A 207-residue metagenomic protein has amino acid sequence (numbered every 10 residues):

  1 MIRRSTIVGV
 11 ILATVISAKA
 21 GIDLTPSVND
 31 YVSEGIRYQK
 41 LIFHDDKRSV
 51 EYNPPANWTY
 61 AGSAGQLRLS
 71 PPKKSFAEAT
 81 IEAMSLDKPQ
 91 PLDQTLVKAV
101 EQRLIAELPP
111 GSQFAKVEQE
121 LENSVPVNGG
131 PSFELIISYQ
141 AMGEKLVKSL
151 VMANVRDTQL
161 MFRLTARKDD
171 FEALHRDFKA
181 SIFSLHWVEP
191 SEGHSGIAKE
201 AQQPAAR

Functional and structural regions predicted by a protein language model:
M1-I7: Bacterial N-terminal signal peptides that target proteins for export
I11-A20: Hydrophobic h-region of N-terminal signal peptides that target proteins for export in Gram-negative bacteria
G21-L41, A77, L86-P91, K98 (+1 more regions): Compositionally biased, proline/threonine/alanine/serine-rich low-complexity intrinsically disordered stretches
I22, Y60-N154, L160-M161: Conserved polar/disulfide-associated segments of primarily extracytoplasmic proteins
T25-G65: N-terminal "mature-domain start" segment
D45-S49, Q90-A99, K168-K179: Soluble non-cytosolic domains of exported or imported proteins
Y52, A56, K98, Q102 (+2 more regions): Solvent-exposed, polar/charged alpha-helical surfaces in well-ordered, non-transmembrane soluble domains, broadly
W58, T158-R207: Surface-exposed amphipathic alpha-helical segments
